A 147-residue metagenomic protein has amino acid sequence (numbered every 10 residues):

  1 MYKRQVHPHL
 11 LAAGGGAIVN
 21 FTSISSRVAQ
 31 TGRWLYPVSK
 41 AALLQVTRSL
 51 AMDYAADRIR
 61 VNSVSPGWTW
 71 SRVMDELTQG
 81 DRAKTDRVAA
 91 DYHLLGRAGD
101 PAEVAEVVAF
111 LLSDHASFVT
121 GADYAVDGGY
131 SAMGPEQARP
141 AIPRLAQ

Functional and structural regions predicted by a protein language model:
K3, S39, T47: Active-site helix of classical SDR
P8, M52-A56, S117: Alpha-helical segment proximal to the catalytic Tyr-Lys
S23: Residue(s) in the substrate-gating loop at a strand-loop-helix junction that position the organic substrate next
V28-W34, A56, G96, D114: Active-site loop immediately N-terminal to the catalytic Tyr-X3-Lys motif of short-chain dehydrogenase/reductase
A29-P37, S49, L77, Q137: Active-site loop-to-helix junction immediately N-terminal to the catalytic Tyr of the SDR YXXXK motif in Rossmann-fold
A42, V46-L50, Y54, V64 (+1 more regions): Hydrophobic alpha-helix immediately C-terminal to the catalytic Tyr-X-X-X-Lys motif of short-chain
A56, G67-H93, M133-Q147: A glycine/serine/threonine-rich, flexible loop-to-helix segment that serves as the NAD(P) cofactor-binding "lid"
S63, A83-V119, Y124-G128: C-terminal helical subdomain
